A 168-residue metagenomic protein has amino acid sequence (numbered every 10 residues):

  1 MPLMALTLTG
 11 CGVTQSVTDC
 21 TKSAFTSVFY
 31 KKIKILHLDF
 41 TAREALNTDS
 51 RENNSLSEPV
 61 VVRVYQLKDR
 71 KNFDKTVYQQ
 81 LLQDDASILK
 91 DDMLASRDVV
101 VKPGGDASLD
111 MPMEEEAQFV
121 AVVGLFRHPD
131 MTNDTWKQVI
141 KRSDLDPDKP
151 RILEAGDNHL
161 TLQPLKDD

Functional and structural regions predicted by a protein language model:
T7-G10: C-terminal motif of bacterial Sec signal peptides marking the signal peptidase cleavage site
G12-Q15: Bacterial signal peptide processing site
F29-K32, K68, P112-A117, S143-D146: A short, structured loop/turn motif at beta-sheet edges
K34-L36, E58-V60, G105-A107, Q118 (+1 more regions): Envelope-exposed proteins and targeting segments
L38-N53: Short amphipathic, basic-aromatic surface patches that mediate peripheral association with negatively charged
E52-R63: Short coil-to-beta strand junction motifs in C2/discoidin
V64-G124, P129-T132: Mid-length scaffold segments of soluble, non-membrane domains
K137-D168: Glycine-rich, aromatic-bearing surface loops/beta-hairpins
